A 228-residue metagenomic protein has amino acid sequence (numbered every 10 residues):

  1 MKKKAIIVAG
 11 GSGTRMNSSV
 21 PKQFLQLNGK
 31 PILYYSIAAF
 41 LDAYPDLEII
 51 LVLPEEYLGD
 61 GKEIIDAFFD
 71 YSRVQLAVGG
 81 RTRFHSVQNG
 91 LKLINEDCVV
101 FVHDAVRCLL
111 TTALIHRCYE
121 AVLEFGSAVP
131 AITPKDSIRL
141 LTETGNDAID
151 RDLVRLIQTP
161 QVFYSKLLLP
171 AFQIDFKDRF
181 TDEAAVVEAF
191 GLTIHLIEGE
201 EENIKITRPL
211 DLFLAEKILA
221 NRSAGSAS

Functional and structural regions predicted by a protein language model:
M1-G59: N-terminal glycine-rich phosphate-binding loop and ensuing alpha1 helix
I7, L33, G90, H103-D104 (+3 more regions): Residue-level signal for inorganic ion chemistry
V8-G10, V52, H103, P130-T133 (+1 more regions): Short beta-strand segments
M16, F40, G61-I65, C118 (+2 more regions): Hydrophobic packing residues within well-ordered alpha-helices of enzyme cores
Y34-D97: Conserved N-terminal catalytic core of the sugar/cofactor nucleotidyltransferase
V99-F101: Short aromatic/hydrophobic "clamp" motif used to bind/position activated sugar donors
L109-I197, S228: Conserved core of the sugar-phosphate nucleotidyltransferase
N203-S228: Hydrophobic helical membrane-anchoring modules
